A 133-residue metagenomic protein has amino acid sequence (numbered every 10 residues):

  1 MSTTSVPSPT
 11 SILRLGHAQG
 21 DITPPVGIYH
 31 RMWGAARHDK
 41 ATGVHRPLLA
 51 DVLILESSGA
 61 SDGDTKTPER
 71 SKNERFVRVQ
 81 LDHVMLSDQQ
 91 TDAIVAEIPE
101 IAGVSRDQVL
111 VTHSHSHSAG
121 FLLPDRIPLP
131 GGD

Functional and structural regions predicted by a protein language model:
S2-D133: Conserved beta-alpha junction segments in alpha/beta enzyme cores
